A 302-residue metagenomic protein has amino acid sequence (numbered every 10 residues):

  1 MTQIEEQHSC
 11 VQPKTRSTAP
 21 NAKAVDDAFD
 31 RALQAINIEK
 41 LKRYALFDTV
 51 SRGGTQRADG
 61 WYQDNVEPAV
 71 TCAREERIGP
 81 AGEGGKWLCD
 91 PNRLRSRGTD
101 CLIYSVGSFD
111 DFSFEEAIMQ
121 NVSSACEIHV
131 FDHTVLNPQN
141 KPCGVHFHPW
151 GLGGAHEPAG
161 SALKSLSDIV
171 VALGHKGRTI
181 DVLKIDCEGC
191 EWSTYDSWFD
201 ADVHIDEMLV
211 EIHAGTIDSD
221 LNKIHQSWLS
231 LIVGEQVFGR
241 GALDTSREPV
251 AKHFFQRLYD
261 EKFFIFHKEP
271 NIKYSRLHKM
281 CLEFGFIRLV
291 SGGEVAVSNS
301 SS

Functional and structural regions predicted by a protein language model:
M1-S302: Phosphate/nucleotide-binding beta-alpha loop and adjacent structural elements of enzyme active sites
